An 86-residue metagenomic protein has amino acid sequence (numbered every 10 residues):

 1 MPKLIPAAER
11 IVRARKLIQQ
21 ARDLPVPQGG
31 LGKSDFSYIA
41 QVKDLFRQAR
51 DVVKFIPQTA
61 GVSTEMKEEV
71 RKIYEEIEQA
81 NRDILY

Functional and structural regions predicted by a protein language model:
M1-G30: Short terminal alpha-helical segments
K3, A7-R10, D35-Y38, T59 (+1 more regions): Amphipathic alpha-helical coiled-coil segments and their boundaries
P6-L17, Y38-R50: Short amphipathic alpha-helical heptad-repeat segments
G29-Q41: Short coil/turn connectors between adjacent alpha-helices in alpha-solenoid helical repeat scaffolds
V52-V70: Short, solvent-exposed, charged loop/turn and helix-capping segments that join or cap alpha-helices on peripheral
M66-Y86: Amphipathic alpha-helical binding modules
